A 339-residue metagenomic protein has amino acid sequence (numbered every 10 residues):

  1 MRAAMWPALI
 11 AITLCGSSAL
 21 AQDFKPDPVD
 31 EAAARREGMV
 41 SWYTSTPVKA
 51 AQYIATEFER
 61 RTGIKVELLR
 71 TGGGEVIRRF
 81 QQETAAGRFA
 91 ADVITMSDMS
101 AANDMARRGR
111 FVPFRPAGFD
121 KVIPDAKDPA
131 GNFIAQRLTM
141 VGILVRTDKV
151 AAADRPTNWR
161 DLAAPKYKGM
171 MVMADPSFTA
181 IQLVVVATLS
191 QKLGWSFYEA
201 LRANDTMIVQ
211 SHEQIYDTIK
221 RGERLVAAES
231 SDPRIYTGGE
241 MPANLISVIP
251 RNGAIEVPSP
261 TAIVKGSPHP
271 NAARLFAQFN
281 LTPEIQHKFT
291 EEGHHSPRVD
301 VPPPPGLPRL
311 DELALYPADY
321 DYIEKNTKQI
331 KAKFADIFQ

Functional and structural regions predicted by a protein language model:
W6-S18: Bacterial N-terminal signal peptides
F24-D27, R35-Y53, D232: Extracytoplasmic "Venus flytrap"
S41-A55, E67-A85, F89-E223: Extracytoplasmic ligand-binding site segments that recognize negatively charged/polar headgroups
S100-D104, L225-N244: A ligand-binding cleft/hinge motif common to bilobed small-molecule-binding domains
L138-M140, E199-R202, I208-V209, M241-S267 (+2 more regions): Periplasmic-binding protein-like
G142-K149, A187, V257-H269, K288-F289: A bilobed periplasmic-binding-protein/Venus flytrap-type ligand-binding module shared by bacterial periplasmic
Y167-S177, F279-P303: Periplasmic-binding protein-like
P303-Q339: Extracellular/periplasmic bilobal clamshell ligand-binding domains
